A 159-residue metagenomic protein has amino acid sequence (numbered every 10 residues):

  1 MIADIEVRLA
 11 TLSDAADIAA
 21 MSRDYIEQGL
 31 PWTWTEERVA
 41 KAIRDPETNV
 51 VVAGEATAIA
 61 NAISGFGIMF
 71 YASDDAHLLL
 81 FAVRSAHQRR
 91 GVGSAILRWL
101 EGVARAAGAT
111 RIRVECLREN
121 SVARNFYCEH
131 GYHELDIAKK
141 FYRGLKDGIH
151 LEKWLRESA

Functional and structural regions predicted by a protein language model:
I2, L9-S13, D17-Q88, L97-W99 (+5 more regions): Acetyl-CoA-dependent GNAT
S22-D24, F70, C116-R118, V122 (+1 more regions): Alpha-helical interaction segments
R38-V39, N120-S121, R143-G144: Short secondary-structure capping/turn micro-motifs that flank functional sites
R84-R98, R105-A107, R111, L117-N125 (+1 more regions): Conserved glycine-rich acetyl-CoA-binding loop
R111, L117, L151-W154, A159: Conserved catalytic core of the tyrosine transesterase superfamily
R113-C116, C128, H133-H150: Conserved catalytic-core motifs of GNAT/GCN5-like acyltransferases
